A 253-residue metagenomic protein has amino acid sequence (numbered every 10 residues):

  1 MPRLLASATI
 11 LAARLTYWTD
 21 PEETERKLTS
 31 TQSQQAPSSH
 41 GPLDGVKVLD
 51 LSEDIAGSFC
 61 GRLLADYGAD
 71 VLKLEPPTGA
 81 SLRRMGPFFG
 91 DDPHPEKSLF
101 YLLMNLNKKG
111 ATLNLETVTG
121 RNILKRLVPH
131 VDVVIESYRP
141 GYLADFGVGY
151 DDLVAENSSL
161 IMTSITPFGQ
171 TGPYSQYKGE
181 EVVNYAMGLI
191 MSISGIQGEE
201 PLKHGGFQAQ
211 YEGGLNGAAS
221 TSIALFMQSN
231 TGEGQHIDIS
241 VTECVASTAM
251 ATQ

Functional and structural regions predicted by a protein language model:
Y17-E233: N-terminal helix-loop segment corresponding to the beta1-alpha1 unit of nucleotide/adenylate-binding folds
A224-Q253: Substrate-binding/catalytic subdomain of NAD(P)-dependent oxidoreductase enzymes
